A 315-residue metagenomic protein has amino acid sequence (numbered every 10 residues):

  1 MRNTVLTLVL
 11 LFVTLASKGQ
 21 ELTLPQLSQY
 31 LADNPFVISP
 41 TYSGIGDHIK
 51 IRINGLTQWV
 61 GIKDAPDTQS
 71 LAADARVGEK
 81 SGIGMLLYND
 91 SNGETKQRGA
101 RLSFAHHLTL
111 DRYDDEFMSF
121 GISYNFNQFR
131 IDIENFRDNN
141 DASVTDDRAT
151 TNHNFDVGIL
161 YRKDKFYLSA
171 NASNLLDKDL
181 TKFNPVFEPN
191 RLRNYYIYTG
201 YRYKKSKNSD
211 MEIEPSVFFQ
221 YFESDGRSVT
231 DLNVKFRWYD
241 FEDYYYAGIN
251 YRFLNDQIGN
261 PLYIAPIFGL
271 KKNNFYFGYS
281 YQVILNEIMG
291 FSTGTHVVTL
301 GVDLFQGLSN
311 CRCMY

Functional and structural regions predicted by a protein language model:
M1-V5, L110-R112: Positively charged n-region of N-terminal signal peptides that target proteins for export
T4, S17-Q20: Acidic, two-metal ion nucleic-acid-processing modules in DNA metabolism proteins
L8-V9, L180: A ubiquitous, low-specificity "background" feature that marks scattered single residues across proteins without
V9-K18: Hydrophobic h-region of N-terminal signal peptides that target proteins for export in Gram-negative bacteria
Q20-Y315: Subset of outer-membrane beta-barrel
